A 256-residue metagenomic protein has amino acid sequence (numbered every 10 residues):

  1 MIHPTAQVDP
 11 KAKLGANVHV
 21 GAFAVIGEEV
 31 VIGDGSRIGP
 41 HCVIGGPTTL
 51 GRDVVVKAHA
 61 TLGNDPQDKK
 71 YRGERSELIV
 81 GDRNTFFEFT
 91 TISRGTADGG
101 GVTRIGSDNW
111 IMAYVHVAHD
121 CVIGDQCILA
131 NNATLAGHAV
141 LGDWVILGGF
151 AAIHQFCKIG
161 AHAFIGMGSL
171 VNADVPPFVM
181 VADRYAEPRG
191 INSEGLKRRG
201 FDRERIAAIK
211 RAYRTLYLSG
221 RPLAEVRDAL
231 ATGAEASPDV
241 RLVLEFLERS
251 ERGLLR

Functional and structural regions predicted by a protein language model:
M1-A182, A186-E187: Structural signal for interior beta-strand "rungs" in well-ordered beta-sheet cores of soluble enzyme domains
M1-T5, P10-K11, A16-N17, D53 (+6 more regions): Terminal amphipathic alpha-helical/low-complexity segments used for targeting or macromolecular assembly
